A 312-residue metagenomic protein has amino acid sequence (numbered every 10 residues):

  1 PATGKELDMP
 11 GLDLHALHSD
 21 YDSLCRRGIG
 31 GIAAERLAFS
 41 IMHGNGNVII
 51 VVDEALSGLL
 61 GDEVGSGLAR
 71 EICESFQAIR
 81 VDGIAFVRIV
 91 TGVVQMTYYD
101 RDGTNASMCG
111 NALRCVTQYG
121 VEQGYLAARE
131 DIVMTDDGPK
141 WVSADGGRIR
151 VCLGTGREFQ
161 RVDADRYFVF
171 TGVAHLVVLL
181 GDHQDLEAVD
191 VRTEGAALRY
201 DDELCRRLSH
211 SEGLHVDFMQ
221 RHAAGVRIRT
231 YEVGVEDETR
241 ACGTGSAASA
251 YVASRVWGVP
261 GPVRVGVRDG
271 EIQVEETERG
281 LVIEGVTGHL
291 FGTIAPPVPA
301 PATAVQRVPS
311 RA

Functional and structural regions predicted by a protein language model:
P1-G146, V169, V177-A312: A glycine-rich beta-to-alpha transition motif near the start of alpha/beta enzyme domains, typified by
C152-R166, V191-T193, A197-Y200: Active-site glycine-rich loop that binds ribose-phosphate moieties when present
